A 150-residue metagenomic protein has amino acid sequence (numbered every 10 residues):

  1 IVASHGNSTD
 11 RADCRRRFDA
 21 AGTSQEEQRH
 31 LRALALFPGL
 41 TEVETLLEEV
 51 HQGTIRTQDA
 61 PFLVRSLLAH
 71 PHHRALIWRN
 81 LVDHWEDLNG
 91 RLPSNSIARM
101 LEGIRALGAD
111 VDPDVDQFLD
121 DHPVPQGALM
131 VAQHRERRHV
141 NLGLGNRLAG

Functional and structural regions predicted by a protein language model:
I1-G150: Long, ordered, helix-rich scaffold segments
